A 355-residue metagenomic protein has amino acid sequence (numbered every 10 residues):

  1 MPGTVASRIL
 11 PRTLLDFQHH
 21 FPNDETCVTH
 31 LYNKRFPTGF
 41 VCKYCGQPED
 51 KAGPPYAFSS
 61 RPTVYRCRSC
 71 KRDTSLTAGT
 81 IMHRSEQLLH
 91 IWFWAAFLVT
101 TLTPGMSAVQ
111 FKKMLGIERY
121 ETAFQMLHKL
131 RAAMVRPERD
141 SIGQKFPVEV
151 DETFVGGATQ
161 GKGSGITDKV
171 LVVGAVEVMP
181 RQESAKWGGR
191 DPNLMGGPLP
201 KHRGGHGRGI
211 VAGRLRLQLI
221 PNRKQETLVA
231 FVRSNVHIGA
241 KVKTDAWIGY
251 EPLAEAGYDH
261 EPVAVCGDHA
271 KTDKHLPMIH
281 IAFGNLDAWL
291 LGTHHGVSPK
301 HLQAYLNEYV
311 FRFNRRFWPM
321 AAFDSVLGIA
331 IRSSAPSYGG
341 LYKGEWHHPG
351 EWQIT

Functional and structural regions predicted by a protein language model:
M1-T355: Residue-level recognition of single "structural anchor" positions that define or cap local secondary structure
